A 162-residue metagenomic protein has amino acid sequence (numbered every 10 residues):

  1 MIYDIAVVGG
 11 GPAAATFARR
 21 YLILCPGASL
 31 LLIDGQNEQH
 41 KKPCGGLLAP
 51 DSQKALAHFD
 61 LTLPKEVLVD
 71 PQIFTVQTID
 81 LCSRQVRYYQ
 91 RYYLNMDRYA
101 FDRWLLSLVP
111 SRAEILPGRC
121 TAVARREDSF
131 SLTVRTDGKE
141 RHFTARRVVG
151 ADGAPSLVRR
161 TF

Functional and structural regions predicted by a protein language model:
M1-I5: Extreme N-terminal starter segment of soluble prokaryotic enzymes
A6-V8, R19-C44: Glycine-rich FAD pyrophosphate-binding loop
G9-G11, G153: A short acidic Gly-Thr/Ser loop motif
A14-A15: N-terminal Rossmann-fold NAD(P) dinucleotide-binding loop
R20, L108-F162: Predominantly flavin-linked oxidoreductase catalytic cores and closely associated redox partners
P26, A57-W104: A conserved beta-strand/loop capping segment in the N-terminal third of enzymes that catalyze redox or closely related
Q36-F59: Conserved N-terminal glycine-rich FAD pyrophosphate-binding loop of Rossmann-like flavoproteins
A55, F101-E114: N-terminal Rossmann-like dinucleotide/flavin-binding domain of flavoprotein oxidoreductases that bind FAD/FMN
